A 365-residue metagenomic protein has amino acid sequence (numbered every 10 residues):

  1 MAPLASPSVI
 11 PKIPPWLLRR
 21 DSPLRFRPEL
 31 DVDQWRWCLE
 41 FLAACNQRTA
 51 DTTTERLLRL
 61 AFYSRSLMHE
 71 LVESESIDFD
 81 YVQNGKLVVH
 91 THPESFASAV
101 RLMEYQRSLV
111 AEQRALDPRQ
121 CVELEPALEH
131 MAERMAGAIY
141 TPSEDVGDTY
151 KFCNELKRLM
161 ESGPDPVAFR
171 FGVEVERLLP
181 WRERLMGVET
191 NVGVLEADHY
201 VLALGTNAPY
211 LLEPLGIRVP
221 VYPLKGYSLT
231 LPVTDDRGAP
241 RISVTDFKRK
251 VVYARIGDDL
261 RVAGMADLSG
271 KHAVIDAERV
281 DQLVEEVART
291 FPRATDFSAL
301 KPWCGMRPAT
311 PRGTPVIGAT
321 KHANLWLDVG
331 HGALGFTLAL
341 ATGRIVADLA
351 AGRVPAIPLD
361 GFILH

Functional and structural regions predicted by a protein language model:
M1-C45, E129, V175-M186, V194-A323: Active-site substrate-recognition segment that forms the wall of the catalytic cavity or substrate channel
M1-P118: Dinucleotide-binding Rossmann-like beta1-alpha1 core, especially the glycine-rich loop that anchors the ADP
T52-R65, V88-S98, A138-R158, V274-Q282 (+1 more regions): Short beta-strand to alpha-helix junction loop
E70-V82, S162-A168, I217, F291-S298 (+1 more regions): Surface-exposed helix-capping loop/turn segments at secondary-structure junctions
A97-L109, E129-H199: Helical element adjacent to the flavin cofactor pocket in flavoenzyme catalytic cores
R114-L116, A168-R170, L300: General small-molecule cofactor/ligand-binding pocket signal
A115, L128, L178-R182, V233 (+1 more regions): C-terminal lid/capping helical subdomain adjacent to the catalytic/cofactor pocket in oxidative enzymes
P166-A168, L260, L325: Short, conserved active-site loop motifs that form the nucleotide-linked donor/cofactor pocket
